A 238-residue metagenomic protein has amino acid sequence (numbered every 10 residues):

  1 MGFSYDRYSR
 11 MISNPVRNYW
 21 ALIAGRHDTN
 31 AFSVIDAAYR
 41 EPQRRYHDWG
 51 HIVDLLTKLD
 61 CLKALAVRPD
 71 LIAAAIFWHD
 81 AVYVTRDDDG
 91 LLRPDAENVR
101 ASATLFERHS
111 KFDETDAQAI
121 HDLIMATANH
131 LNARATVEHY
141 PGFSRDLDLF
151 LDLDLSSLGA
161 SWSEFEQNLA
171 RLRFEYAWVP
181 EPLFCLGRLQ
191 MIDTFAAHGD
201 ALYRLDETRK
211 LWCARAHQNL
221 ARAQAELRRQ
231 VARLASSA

Functional and structural regions predicted by a protein language model:
G2-Y19, R40-H47, K58-R68, W78 (+2 more regions): Divalent metal-dependent phosphate-bond-processing catalytic cores, especially two-metal-ion Mg2+/Mn2+ enzymes that act
A21-A37, H51: Short alpha-helical hairpin
N30, V67, L71-A73, E97 (+1 more regions): Alpha-helix N-cap and coil->helix boundary residues
H47, H51, H79, N98: Histidine-centered active-site/metal-ligand motif
L55, D95-K111: An active-site-proximal "capping" alpha-helix that borders the catalytic cofactor pocket
L55, P69-D87, S102, D122-A128: His-Asp-centered metal-binding catalytic motifs of divalent-metal-dependent phosphohydrolases/nucleases
D88-P94: Metal-dependent catalytic cores of enzymes that make or break cyclic nucleotides and related phosphoester linkages
L105-N132, T136: Polymerase palm active-site segment centered on the conserved acidic dipeptide of motif C
